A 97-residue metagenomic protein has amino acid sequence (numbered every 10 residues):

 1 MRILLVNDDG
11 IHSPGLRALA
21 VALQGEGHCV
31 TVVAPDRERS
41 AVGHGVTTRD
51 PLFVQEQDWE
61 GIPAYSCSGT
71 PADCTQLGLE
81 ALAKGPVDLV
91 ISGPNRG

Functional and structural regions predicted by a protein language model:
I3, R17-P86: A cross-family phosphate/adenosyl-ligand binding-site feature
V6-H12: Short, glycine-rich nucleotide/cofactor-binding loops
D9, E38, T70-P71, N95-G97: Short glycine-rich anion-binding loops that position phosphate/pyrophosphate groups of nucleotides and phosphorylated
V33-A34, S92-N95: Short beta-strand segments
L89: Short, Asp-centered acidic motifs that coordinate Mg2+ and/or phosphate in catalytic or ligand-binding sites
